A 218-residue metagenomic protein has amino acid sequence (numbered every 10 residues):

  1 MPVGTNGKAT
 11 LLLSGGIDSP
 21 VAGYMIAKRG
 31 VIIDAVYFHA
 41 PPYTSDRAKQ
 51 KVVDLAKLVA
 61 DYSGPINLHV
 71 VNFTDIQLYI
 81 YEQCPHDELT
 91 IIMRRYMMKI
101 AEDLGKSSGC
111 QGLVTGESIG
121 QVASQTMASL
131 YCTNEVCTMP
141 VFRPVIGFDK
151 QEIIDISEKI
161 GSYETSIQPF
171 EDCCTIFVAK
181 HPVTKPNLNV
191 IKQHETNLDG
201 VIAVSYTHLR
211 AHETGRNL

Functional and structural regions predicted by a protein language model:
M1-T10, P20-I66, T74, E135 (+1 more regions): RNA-binding accessory domains that recognize and position tRNA/RNA substrates
P2-N6, Q77, Q83-I160: Active-site adenylate/phosphate-handling loop in enzymes that bind or generate adenylated species
G16: Conserved G/P- and acidic residue-centered "switch" motifs that form tight phosphate/ATP-binding loops in soluble
Y62-H69, C110-Q111, G116, F170: Flexible, glycine/charged-enriched surface loops at secondary-structure junctions
I119-Q121, P169-F177: Small/polar glycine-rich anion-binding or flexible loop at a beta-alpha turn
G161-P169: A short alpha-helix-loop-beta-strand transition element characteristic of N-terminal alpha/beta dinucleotide-binding
V178-P186: A charged, well-structured terminal subsegment
H208-A211, G215-L218: Single conserved hydrophobic/aromatic residue that forms the stacking wall/gate of nucleotide- or nucleobase-binding
